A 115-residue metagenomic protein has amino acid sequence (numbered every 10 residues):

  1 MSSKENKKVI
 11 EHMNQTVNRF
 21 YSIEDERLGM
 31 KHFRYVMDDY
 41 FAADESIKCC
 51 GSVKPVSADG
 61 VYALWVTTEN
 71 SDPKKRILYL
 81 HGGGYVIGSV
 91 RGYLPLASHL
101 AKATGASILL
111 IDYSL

Functional and structural regions predicted by a protein language model:
M1-V66: A glycine/proline-hinged amphipathic helix-loop "lid/cap" segment that gates access to hydrophobic ligand pockets
S57, N70-D72, K102: Short, flexible hinge/linker loops that cap or flank conserved catalytic cores
W65, G84-G88: Short coil/turn segments at secondary-structure boundaries
S71, I87-G92: Conserved AMP-binding/adenylate-forming
K74-G84: Short beta-strand element of the alpha/beta-hydrolase
R91-L109: Short amphipathic alpha-helix adjacent to the substrate-entry channel of hydrolases
D112-L115: Short beta-to-alpha linker loops that shape the active-site pocket of alpha/beta-hydrolase fold enzymes
